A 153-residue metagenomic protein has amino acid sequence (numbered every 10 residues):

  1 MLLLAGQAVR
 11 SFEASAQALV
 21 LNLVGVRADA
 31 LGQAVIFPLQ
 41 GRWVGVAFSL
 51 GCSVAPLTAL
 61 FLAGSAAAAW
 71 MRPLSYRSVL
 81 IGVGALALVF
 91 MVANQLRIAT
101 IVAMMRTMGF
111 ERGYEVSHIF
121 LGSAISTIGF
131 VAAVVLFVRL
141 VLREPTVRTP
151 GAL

Functional and structural regions predicted by a protein language model:
M1-L153: Hydrophobic N-terminal alpha-helices or hydrophobic patches in metabolic proteins across all domains of life
